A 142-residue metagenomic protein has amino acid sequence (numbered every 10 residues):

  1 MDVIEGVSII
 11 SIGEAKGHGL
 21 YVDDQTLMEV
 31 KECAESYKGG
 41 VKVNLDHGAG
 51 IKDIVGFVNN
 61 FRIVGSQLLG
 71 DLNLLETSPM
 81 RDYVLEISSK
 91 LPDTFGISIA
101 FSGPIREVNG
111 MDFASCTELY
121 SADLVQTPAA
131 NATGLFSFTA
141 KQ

Functional and structural regions predicted by a protein language model:
M1-K141: Signature of dsDNA virion morphogenesis modules
